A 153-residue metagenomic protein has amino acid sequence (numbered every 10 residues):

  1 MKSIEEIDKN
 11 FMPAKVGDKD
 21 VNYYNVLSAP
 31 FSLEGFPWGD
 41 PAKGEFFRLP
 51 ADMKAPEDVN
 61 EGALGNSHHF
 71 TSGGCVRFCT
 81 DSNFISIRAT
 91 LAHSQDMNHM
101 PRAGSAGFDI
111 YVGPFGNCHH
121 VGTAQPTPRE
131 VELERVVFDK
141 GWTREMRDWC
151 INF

Functional and structural regions predicted by a protein language model:
M1-F153: N-terminal secretory targeting modules
